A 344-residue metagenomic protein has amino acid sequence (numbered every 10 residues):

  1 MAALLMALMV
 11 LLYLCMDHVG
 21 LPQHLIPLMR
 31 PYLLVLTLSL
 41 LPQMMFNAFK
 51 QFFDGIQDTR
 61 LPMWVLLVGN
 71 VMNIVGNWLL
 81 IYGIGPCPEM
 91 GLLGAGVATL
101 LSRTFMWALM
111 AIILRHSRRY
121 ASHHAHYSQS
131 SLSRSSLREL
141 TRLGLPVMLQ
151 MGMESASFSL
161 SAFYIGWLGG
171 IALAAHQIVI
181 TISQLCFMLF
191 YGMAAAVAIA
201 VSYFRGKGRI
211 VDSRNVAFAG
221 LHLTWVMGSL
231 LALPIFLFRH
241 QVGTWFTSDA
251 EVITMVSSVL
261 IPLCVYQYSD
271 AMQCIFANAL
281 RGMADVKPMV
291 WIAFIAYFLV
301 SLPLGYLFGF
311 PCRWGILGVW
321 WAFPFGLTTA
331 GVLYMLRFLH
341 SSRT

Functional and structural regions predicted by a protein language model:
M1, P146, Q150-M153, A293-A296: Select subsegments of transmembrane alpha-helices in polytopic membrane proteins, especially boundary-proximal
M1-L11, Q43-P62, A162, A175-R239 (+1 more regions): Small-residue-rich hydrophobic transmembrane alpha-helices
M1-L41, C87-G144, V201-Y266, F308-T344: Short alpha-helical transmembrane segments in multi-pass integral membrane proteins
Y13-L14, Q51, W78, Y82 (+11 more regions): Transmembrane alpha-helix boundary and packing residues in multipass membrane permease domains and related
M16-Q23, L79-M90, M148, G152-L185 (+3 more regions): Helix-terminus/linker motif at the lipid-water interface of multi-pass membrane proteins
V35, F46, G69, S102-M106 (+4 more regions): Transmembrane helical elements of multi-pass membrane transporters/channels
V35-D54, P62-N70, A95-M110, Y191-A194 (+4 more regions): Short runs within selected transmembrane alpha-helices of multi-pass transporters and secretion channels
